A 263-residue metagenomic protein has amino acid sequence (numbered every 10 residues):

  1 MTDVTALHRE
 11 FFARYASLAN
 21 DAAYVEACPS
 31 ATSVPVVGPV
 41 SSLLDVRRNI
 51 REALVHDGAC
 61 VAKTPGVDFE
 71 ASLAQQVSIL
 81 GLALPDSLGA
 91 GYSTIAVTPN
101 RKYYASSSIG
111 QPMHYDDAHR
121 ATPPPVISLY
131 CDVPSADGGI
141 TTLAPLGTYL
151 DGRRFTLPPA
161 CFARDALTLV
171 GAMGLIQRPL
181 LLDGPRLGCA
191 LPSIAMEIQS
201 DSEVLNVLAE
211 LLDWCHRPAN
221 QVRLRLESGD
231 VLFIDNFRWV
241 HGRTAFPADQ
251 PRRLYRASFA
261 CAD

Functional and structural regions predicted by a protein language model:
T2-S42, G91-S228, F233-D263: Active-site environment of non-heme Fe oxygenases that use a 2-His-1-carboxylate facial triad
S41-L54: Polybasic, low-complexity association/targeting segments
L54, Q76, C161-F162: A generic structural signal for nonpolar/aromatic side chains embedded in well-ordered alpha-helices
H56-A62, D230-I234: Generic beta-sheet signal
K63-V67: Structural motif
F69-L73: Short, conserved charged micro-motifs
V77-P85: A short alpha->loop->secondary-structure connector
P85-D86, S106: Basic- and aromatic-enriched surface patches that contact anionic nucleotides/nucleic acids
